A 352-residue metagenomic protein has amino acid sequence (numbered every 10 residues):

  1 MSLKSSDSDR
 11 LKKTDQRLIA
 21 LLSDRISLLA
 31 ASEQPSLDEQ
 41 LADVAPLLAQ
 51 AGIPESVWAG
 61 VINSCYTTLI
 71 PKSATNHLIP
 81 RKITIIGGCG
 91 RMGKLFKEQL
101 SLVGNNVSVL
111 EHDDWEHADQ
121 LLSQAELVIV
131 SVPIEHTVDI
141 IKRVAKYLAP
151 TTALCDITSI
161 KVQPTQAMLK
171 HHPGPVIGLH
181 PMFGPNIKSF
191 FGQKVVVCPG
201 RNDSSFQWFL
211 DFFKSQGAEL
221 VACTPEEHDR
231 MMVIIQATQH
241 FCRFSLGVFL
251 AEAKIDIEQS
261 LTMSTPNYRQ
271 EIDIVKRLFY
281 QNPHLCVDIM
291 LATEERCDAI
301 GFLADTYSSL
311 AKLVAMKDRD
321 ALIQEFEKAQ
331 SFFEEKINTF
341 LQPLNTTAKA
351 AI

Functional and structural regions predicted by a protein language model:
M1-T84, E98: Extended, charge-rich alpha-helical interface modules
G88: NAD(P)H cofactor-binding loop motif with strongest signal on the N-terminal glycine-rich segment
R91-M92: Hydrophobic/small residue at the entry helix of a nucleotide-binding pocket
V107-Q120: Adenosine-cofactor binding site in Rossmann-like domains, unifying the SAM/SAH pocket of S-adenosylmethionine-dependent
D119-M168: Rossmann-fold NAD(P) dinucleotide-binding segment
K161-E219, C223, M232: Rossmann-fold dinucleotide-binding core
Q207, H228-K254, L261-Y280: Active-site-proximal catalytic alpha-helix in oxidoreductases
Q259-E334: Interdomain hinge/lid region at the active-site interface of Rossmann-like NAD(P)-dependent oxidoreductases
